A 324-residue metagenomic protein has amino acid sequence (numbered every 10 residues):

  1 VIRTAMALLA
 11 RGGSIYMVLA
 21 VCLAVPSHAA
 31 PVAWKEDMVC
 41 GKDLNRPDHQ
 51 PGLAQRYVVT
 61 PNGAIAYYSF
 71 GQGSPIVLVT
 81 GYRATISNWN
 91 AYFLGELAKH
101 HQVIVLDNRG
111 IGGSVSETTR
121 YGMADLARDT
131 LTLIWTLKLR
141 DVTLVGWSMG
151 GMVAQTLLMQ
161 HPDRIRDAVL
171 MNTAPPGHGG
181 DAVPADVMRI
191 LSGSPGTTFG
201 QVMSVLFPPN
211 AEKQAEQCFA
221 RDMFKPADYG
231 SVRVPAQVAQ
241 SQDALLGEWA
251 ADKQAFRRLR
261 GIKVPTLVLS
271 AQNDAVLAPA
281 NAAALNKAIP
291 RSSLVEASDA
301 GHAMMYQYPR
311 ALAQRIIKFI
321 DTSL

Functional and structural regions predicted by a protein language model:
G63-G113: Conserved HGGG/HGGXW glycine-rich cap/lid loop of the alpha/beta-hydrolase fold
G110-V145: Active-site loop/oxyanion-hole signature of alpha/beta-hydrolase fold enzymes
R140-G179: Conserved hydrolase catalytic core segment
A168-T197: Flexible "cap/lid" loop of the alpha/beta hydrolase fold
G230-A255: Hydrophobic, aromatic-rich cap/lid helix
I262, V268-S270: Short beta-strand/loop motif that positions the catalytic acidic residue of the alpha/beta-hydrolase fold
A275-N281: Conserved alpha/beta-hydrolase "acid-adjacent" motif
S292-L324: Catalytic active-site module of serine/aspartate enzymes centered on a nucleophile-bearing elbow/loop
